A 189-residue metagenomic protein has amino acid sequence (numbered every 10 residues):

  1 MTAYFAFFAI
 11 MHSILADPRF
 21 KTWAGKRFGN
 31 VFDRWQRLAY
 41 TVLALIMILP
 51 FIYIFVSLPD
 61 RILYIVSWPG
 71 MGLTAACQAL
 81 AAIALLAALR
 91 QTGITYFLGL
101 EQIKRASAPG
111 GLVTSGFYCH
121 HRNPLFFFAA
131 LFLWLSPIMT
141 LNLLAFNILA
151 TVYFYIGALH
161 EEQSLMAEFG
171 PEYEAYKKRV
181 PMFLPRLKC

Functional and structural regions predicted by a protein language model:
M1-M11, S107-C189: Hydrophobic transmembrane alpha-helices
Y4-P18, P50, I54, Q78-L100 (+1 more regions): Transmembrane alpha-helical segments that form the membrane-embedded catalytic/substrate-channel core of multi-pass
T22, Y64, T95-Q102, M166-P171: Short, Lys/Arg-enriched, Gly/Pro-containing loop segments at transmembrane-helix junctions of multi-pass membrane
A24-L43, W68, I103-T114: Juxtamembrane helix-capping/reentrant segments at transmembrane boundaries
A39-F55: A generic, lipid-embedded transmembrane alpha helix
A39-T41, G72-A82, S115-F128: Membrane-interface loop-to-helix entry segments
P50-L63, S136-M139: Juxtamembrane "helix exit" motif at the C-terminal ends of alpha-helical transmembrane segments in multi-pass membrane
I62-L73: Non-cytosolic membrane-interface motifs at loop->transmembrane helix junctions
